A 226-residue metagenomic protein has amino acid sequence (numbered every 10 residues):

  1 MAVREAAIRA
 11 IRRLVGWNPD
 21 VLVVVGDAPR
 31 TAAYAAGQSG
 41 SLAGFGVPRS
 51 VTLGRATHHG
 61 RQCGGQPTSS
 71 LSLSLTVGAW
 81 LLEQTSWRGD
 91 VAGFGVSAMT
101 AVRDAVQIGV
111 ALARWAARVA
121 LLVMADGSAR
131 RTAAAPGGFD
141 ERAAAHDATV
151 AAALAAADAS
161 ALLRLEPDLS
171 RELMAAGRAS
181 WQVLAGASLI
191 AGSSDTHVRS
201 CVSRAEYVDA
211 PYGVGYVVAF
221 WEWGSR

Functional and structural regions predicted by a protein language model:
M1-G64, S69: A short aromatic-anchored loop/beta-hairpin motif
R9, H59-C63, S193-T196, E222-R226: Actinobacteria-biased recognition of intrinsically disordered, low-complexity terminal regions
A10, L154-V208: Polyanion-binding loop/helix "lid" in catalytic or ligand-binding cores
V15-G16, L112-A116, P211: Solvent-exposed alpha-helices and their adjacent loops that cap or buttress functional pockets in soluble metabolic
V23-A28, G95-S97, L122-D126: Short beta-strand segments
L53-V110: Cap/lid and interdomain-hinge subdomains that line or gate substrate/regulatory clefts in soluble alpha/beta enzymes
M99-T149: Active-site beta-strand/loop microenvironment that shapes enzyme catalytic pockets
P211-R226: Short, basic/aromatic-enriched C-terminal tail that caps enzymatic domains
